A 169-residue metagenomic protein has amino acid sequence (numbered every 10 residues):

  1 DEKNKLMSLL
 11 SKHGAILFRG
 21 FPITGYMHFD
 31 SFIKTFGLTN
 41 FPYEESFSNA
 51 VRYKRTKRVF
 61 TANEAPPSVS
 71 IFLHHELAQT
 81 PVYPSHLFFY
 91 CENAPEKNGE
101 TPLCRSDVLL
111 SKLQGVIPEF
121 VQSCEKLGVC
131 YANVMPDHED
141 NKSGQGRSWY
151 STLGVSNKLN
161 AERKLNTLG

Functional and structural regions predicted by a protein language model:
D1-G169: Non-heme Fe(II) oxygenase catalytic core, chiefly the N-lobe of the double-stranded beta-helix
